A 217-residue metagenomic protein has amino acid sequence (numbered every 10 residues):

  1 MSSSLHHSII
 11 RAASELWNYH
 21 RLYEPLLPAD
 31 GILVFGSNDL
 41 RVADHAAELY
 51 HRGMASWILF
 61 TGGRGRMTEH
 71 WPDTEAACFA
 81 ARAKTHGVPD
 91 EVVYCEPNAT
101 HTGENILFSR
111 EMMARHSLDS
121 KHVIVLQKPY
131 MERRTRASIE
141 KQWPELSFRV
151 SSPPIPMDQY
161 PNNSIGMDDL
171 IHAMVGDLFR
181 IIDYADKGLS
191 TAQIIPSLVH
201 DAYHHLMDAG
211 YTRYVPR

Functional and structural regions predicted by a protein language model:
M1-M174: A structural signal for short, hydrophobic/glycine-enriched beta-strand patches
I165-R217: A conserved mid-domain beta-alpha-beta active-site/ligand-binding segment of alpha/beta enzyme cores
